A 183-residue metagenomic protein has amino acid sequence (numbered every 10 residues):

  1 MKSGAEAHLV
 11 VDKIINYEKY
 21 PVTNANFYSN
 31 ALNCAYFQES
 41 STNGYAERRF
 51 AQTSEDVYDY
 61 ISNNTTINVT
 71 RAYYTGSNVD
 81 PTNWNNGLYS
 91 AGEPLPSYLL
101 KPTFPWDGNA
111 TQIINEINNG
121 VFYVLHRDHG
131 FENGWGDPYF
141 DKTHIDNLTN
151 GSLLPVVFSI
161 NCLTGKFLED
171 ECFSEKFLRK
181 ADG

Functional and structural regions predicted by a protein language model:
M1-G183: Cysteine-dependent hydrolase recognition
